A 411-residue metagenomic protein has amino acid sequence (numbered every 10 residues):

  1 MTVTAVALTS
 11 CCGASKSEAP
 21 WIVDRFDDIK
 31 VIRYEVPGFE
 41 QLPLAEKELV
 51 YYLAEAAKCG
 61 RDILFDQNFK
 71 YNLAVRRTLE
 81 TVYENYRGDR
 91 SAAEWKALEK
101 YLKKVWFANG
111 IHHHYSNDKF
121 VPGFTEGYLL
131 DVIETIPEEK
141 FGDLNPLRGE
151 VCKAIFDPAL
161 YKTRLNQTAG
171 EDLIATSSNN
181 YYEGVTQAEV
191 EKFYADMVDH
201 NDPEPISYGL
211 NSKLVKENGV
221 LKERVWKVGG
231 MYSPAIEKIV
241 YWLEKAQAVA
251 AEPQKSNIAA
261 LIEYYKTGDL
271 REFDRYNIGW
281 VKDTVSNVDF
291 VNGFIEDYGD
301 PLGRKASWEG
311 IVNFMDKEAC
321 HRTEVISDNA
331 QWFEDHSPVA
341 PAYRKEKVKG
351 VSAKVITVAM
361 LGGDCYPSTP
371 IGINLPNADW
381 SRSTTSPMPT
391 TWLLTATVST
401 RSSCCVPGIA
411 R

Functional and structural regions predicted by a protein language model:
M1-V6: Sec-dependent N-terminal signal peptides
A7-C11: C-terminal motif of bacterial Sec signal peptides marking the signal peptidase cleavage site
K16-T78: N-terminal-proximal low-complexity accessory segments that begin disordered and transition into the first
D28, L64, N68-Y71, S91 (+2 more regions): Intrinsic-disorder-associated interaction segments
G38, E46, L53-R61, L79-Y86 (+3 more regions): Sec/Tat-exported extracytoplasmic proteins
A45, K70-R77, A97, P234 (+2 more regions): Generic alpha-helix structural propensity
L64-F65, K70-K103: Post-signal peptide N-terminal segment of secreted/secretory-pathway proteins
K100-A410: Contiguous, non-catalytic segments that form substrate-binding/exosite surfaces or channel walls
